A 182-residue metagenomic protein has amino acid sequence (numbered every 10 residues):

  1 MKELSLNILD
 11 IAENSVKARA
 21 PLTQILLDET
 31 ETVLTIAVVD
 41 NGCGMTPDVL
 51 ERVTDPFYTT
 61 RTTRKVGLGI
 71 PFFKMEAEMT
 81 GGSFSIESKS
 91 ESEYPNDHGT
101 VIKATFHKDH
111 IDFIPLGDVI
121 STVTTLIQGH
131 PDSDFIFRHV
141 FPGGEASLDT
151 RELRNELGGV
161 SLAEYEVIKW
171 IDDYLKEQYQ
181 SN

Functional and structural regions predicted by a protein language model:
M1-L27, E76: Conserved ATP-binding N-box helix of the HATPase_c
K2, M75-N182: Flexible, glycine-/charge-rich segments associated with ATP-binding catalytic modules
D28-I36: Short beta-strand-loop-beta element adjacent to the nucleotide/active-site pocket used for signaling
D40: Acidic ATP/Mg2+-coordinating residue in the GHKL
M45-P56: Short conserved segment of the HATPase_c
Y58-K65: Glycine-rich ATP-lid/hinge loop adjacent to the conserved G-boxes
